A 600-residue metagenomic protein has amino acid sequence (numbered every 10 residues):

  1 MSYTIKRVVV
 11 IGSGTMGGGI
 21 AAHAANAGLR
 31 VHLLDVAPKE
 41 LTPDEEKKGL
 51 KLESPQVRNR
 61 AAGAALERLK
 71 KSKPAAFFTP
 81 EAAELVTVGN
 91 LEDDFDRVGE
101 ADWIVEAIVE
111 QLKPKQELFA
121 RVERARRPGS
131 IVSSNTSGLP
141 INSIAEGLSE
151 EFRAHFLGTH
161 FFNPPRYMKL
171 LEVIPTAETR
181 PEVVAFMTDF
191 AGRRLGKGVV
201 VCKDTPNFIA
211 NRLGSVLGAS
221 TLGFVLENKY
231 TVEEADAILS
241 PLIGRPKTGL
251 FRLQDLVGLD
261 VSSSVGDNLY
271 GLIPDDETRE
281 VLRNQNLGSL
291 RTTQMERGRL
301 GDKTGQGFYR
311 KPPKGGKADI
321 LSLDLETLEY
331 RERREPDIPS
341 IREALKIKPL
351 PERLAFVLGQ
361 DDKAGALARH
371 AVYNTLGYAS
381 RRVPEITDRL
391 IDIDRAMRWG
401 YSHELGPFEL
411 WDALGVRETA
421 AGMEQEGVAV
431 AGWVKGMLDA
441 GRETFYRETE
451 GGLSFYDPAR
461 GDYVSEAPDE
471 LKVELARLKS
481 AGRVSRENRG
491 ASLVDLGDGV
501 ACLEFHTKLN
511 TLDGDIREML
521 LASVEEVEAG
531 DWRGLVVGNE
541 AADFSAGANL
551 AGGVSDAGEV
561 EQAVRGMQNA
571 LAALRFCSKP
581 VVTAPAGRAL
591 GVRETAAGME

Functional and structural regions predicted by a protein language model:
M1-A542, N549-K579, P585-E600: N-terminal glycine-rich phosphate-binding loop for ADP-containing cofactors
